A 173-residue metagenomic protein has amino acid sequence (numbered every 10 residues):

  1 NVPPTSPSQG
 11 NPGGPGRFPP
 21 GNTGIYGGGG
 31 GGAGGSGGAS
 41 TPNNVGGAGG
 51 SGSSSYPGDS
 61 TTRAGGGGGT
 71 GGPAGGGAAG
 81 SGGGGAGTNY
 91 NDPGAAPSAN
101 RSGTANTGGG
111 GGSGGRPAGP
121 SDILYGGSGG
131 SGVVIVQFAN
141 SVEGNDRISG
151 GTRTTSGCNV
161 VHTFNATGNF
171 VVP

Functional and structural regions predicted by a protein language model:
N1-P173: Low-complexity, glycine/proline-biased repetitive segments and flexible coils/loops
